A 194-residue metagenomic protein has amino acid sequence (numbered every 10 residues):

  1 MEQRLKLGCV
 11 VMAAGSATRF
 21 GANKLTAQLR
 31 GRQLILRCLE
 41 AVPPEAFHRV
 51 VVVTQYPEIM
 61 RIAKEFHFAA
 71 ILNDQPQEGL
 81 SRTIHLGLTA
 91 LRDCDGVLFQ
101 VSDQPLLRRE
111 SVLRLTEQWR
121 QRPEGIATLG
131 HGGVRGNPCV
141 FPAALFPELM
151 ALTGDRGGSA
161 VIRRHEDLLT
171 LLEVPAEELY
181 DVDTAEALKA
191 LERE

Functional and structural regions predicted by a protein language model:
M1-L5, P147, T153-E194: Conserved alpha/beta core of the MobA/IspD/sugar-nucleotide pyrophosphorylase nucleotidyltransferase superfamily
E2-R135, D167-V174: Nucleotide and nucleotide-moiety/phosphate-recognizing core
R19, E58-I62, E148, D181 (+1 more regions): Phosphate- and divalent-cation-binding pockets in alpha/beta enzyme and binding domains that engage nucleotide-derived
Q28, L106, V140, D181-V182: Short aromatic/basic micro-patch
L129-G130, P138, M150, Y180: Glycine- and other small-residue-rich loops at beta-strand/loop junctions that grip anionic moieties
V134-G136, F141, G157, E177: A conserved catalytic-core signature of glycosyltransferases
G136-P147, A185: Conserved nucleotide-sugar donor-binding and metal-coordinating catalytic region shared by glycosyltransferases
